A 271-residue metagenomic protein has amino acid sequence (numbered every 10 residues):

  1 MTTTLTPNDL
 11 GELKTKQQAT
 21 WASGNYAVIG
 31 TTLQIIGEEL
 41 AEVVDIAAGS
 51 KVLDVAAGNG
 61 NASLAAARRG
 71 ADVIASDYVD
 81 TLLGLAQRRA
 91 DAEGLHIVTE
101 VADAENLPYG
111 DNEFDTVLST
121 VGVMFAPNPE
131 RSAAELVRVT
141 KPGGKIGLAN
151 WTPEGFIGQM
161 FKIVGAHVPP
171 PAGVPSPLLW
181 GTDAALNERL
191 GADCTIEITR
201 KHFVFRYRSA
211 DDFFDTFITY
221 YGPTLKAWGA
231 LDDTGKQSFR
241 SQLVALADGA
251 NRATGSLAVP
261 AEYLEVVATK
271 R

Functional and structural regions predicted by a protein language model:
T4-A47, N61, L85, F161 (+1 more regions): Conserved class I S-adenosyl-L-methionine
T6-P7, L178-R271: Conserved Class I S-adenosyl-L-methionine
K14, Y26, G37, S63 (+8 more regions): A general structural signal for well-ordered alpha-helical segments in protein cores
K51-L107, T116, R131: Class I SAM-dependent methyltransferase SAM/SAH-binding core
D115-P129: A short SAM/SAH-binding and catalytic strip from SAM-dependent methyltransferases
E130-R131, V137, K141-A210, W228: Conserved catalytic/acceptor-binding region of the Class I
